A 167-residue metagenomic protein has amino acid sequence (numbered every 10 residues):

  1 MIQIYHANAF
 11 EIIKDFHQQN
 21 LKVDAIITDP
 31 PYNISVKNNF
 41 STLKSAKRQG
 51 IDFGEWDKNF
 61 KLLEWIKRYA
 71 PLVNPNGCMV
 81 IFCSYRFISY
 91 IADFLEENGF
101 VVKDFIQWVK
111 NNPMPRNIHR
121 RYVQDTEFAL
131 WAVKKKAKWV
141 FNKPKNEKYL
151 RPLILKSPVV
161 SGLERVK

Functional and structural regions predicted by a protein language model:
M1-K167: Core catalytic lobe of class I
